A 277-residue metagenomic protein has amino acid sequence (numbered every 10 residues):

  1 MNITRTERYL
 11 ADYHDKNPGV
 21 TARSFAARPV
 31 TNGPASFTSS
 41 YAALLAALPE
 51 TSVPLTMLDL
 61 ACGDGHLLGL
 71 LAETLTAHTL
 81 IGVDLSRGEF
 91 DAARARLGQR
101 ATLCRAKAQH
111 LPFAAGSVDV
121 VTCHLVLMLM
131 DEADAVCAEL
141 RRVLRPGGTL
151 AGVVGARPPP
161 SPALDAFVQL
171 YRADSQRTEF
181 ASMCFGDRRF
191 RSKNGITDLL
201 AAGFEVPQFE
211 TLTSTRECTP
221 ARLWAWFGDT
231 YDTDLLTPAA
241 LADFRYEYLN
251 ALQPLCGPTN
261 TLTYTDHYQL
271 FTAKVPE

Functional and structural regions predicted by a protein language model:
M1-S52, H66-L70, E89-A92, R96 (+1 more regions): Conserved class I S-adenosyl-L-methionine
I3, G33, F37, D64 (+1 more regions): Conserved Class I S-adenosyl-L-methionine
L58-L60, D64-H110: Class I SAM-dependent methyltransferase SAM/SAH-binding core
Q109-V120: A short acidic, Gly/Pro-enriched loop at the edge of an enzyme's catalytic core that lines a small-molecule cofactor
V120-A133: A short SAM/SAH-binding and catalytic strip from SAM-dependent methyltransferases
D134, T149-S214: Conserved catalytic/acceptor-binding region of the Class I
D134-P146: A short glycine-rich, Lys/Arg-flanked "PGG" loop and its adjoining helix->strand segment in the class I
